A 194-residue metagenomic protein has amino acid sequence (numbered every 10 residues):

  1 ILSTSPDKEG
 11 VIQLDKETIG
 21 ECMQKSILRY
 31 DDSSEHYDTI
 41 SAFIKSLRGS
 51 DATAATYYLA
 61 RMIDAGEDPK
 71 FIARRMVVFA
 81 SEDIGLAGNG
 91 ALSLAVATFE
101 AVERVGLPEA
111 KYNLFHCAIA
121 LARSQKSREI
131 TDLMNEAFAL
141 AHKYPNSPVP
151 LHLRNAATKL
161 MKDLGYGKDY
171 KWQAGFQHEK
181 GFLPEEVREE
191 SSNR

Functional and structural regions predicted by a protein language model:
S3-L28, K70-M76, L133-F138, L151-H152: Conserved C-terminal helix/linker of AAA+ ATPases
T4-L14, R29-S33, D83-G90, E103-E109: Conserved C-terminal "switch" segment of AAA+ ATPases
K16-R61, R74: Conserved helicase/translocase motor-coupling segment
G49-A54, Y58-R194: Terminal-proximal interaction/regulatory segments of ATP-powered molecular machines
